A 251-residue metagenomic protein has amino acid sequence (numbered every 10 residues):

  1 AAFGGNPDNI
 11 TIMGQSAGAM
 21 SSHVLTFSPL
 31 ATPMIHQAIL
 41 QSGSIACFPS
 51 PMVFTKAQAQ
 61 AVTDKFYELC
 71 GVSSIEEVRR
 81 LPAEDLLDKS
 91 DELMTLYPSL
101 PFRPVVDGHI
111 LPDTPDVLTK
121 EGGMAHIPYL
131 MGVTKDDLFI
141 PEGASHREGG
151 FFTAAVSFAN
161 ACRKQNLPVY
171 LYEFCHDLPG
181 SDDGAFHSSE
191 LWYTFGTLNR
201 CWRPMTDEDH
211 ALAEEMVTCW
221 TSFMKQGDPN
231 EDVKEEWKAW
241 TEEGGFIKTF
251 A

Functional and structural regions predicted by a protein language model:
A1-V72, L118-F139, E148, C162-L167: Serine-hydrolase-like catalytic core of hydrolytic proteins
D8-I10, V72-L81, L171-E173, E231-A239: Surface-exposed patches in mature extracellular/periplasmic domains of secreted proteins
H23, T63-Y67, I75-R79, L87 (+7 more regions): Non-transmembrane alpha-helical segments in soluble domains of secreted/periplasmic/extracellular proteins
P29, C70, P82, G227-D228: A general structural signal marking secondary-structure boundaries and capping sites
Q60-L96, L100-R103: Accessory cap/linker subdomain of secreted extracellular hydrolases
K89-S90, P101-I140, H146-F174, P179 (+1 more regions): Serine-hydrolase catalytic core
D136, T153-V156, N160-A251: Mobile gating loops/cap/lid regions near enzyme active sites that modulate substrate access
A144-S145, E236: Short Gly/aromatic-enriched secondary-structure transition segments
